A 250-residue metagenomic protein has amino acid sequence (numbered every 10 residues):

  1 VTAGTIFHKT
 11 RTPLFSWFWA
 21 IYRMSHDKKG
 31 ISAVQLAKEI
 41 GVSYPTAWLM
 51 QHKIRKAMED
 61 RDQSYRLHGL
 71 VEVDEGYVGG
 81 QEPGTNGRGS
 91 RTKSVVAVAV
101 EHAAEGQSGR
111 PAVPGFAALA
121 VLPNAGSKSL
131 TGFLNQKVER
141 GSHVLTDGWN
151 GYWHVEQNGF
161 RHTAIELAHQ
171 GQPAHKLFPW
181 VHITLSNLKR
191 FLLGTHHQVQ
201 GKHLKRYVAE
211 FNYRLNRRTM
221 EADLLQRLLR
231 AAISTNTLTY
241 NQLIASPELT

Functional and structural regions predicted by a protein language model:
V1-T250: Residue-level recognition of single "structural anchor" positions that define or cap local secondary structure
